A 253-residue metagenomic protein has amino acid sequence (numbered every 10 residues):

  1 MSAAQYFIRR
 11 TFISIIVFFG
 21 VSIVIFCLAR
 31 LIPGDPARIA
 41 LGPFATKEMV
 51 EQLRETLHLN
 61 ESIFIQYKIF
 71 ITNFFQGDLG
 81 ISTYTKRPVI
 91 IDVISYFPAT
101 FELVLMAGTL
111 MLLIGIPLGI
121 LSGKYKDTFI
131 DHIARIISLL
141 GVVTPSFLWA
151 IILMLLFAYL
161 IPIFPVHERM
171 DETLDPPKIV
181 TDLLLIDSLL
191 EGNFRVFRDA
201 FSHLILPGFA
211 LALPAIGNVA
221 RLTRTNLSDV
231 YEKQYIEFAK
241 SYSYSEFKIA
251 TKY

Functional and structural regions predicted by a protein language model:
M1-N60, I90, L121, F129-T144 (+1 more regions): N-terminal signal-anchor/first transmembrane alpha helix
A3, T11, L53, I63-L79 (+9 more regions): Hydrophobic alpha-helical segments of integral membrane proteins, encompassing both true transmembrane helices
A3-Q5, F97-P98, E102-I130, S146 (+1 more regions): Alpha-helical transmembrane segments of integral membrane proteins, especially multi-pass inner/plasma-membrane
T11-L28, F101, L105, T109-P117 (+7 more regions): Generic alpha-helical transmembrane segments of integral inner-membrane proteins, especially permease/transport modules
F18-I65, F157-V196: Hydrophobic alpha-helical transmembrane segments of membrane transport/permease proteins and related membrane-embedded
R30, I39, P43, N73 (+5 more regions): Transmembrane helix-loop junction
N60-I116: An internal, D/E-rich "acidic patch" concept
P117-L118, I130-V180: Hydrophobic alpha-helical segments embedded in or immediately adjacent to the lipid bilayer of multipass inner-membrane
